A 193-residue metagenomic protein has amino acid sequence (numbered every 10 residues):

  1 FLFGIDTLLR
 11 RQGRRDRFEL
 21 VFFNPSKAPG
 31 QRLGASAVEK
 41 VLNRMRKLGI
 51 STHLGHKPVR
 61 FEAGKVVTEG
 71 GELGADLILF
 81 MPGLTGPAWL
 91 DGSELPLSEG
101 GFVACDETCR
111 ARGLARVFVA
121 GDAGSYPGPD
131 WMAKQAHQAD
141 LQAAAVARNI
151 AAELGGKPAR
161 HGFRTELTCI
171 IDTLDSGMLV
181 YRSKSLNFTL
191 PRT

Functional and structural regions predicted by a protein language model:
F1-F18: Rossmann-like NAD(P)H-binding beta-loop-alpha module
D16, S26, S51-K65: A conserved short coil-to-beta-strand element within the FAD-binding core of flavoproteins
R17-L20, R116: Residues at the starts of beta-strands that form the adenosine-phosphate
E19-K27, E166-D172: Extended hydrophobic secondary-structure segments that form protein cores and membrane-embedded regions
S26-K40, T193: Short beta-strand to alpha-helix junction loop
V38-K57: A glycine-rich helix N-cap at a beta->alpha junction
K65, E72-L141: FAD-site-proximal beta/loop scaffold in flavoenzymes
A147-T193: C-terminal, flexible cofactor-proximal segment of oxidoreductases
